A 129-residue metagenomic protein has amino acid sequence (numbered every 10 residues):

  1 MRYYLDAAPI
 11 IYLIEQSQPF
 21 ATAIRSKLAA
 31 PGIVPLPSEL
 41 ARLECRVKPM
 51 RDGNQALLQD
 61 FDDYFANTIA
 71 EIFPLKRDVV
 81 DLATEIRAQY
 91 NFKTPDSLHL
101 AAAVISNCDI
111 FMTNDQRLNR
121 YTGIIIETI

Functional and structural regions predicted by a protein language model:
M1-P37, M50-D63, Q116, E127-I129: Short, well-structured N-terminal submotif of metal-dependent ribonuclease cores
M1-R2, E71, L100-I129: Acidic, PIN/NYN-like endoribonuclease modules and their adjacent C-terminal/linker elements
A7, E39, D96-L100: Conserved glycosyltransferase catalytic-site signature
G32-I33, F92, S106-C108: Short, high-confidence coil segments that cap the C-terminus of an alpha-helix and link into the following beta-strand
N67-Q89: Acidic catalytic patch
